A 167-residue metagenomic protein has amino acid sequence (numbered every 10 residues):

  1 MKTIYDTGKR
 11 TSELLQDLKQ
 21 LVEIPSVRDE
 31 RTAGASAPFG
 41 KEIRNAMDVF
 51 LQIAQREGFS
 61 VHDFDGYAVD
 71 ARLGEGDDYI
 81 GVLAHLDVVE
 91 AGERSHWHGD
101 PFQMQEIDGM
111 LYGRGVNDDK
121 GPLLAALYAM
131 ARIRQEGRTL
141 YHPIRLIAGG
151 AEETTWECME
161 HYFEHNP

Functional and structural regions predicted by a protein language model:
K2-R114, R138-L140: Acidic/His- and Gly-rich active-site-bordering loop/insert found across diverse amide/peptide-bond hydrolases
D119-P167: Acidic/histidine-rich catalytic neighborhood of metal-dependent amide-processing enzymes
